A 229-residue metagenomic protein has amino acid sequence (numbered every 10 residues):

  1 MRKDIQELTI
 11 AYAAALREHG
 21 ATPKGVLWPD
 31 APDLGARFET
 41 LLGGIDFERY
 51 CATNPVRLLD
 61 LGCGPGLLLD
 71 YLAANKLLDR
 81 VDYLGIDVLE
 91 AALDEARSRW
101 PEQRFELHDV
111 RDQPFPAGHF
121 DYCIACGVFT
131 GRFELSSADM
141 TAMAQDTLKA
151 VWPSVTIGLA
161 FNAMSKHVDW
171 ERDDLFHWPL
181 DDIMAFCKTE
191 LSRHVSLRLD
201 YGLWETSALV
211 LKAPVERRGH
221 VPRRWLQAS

Functional and structural regions predicted by a protein language model:
M1-P23: N-terminal, positively charged/glycine-rich alpha-helical extensions of SAM-dependent methyltransferases
P32-T53, Y71: Conserved alpha-helix/loop element of class I SAM-dependent methyltransferases that forms part of the SAM/SAH-binding
L59, G66-L107, D112: Class I SAM-dependent methyltransferase SAM/SAH-binding core
F115-Y122: A short acidic, Gly/Pro-enriched loop at the edge of an enzyme's catalytic core that lines a small-molecule cofactor
Y122-S137: A short SAM/SAH-binding and catalytic strip from SAM-dependent methyltransferases
F129-G131, M164-D169: Short "lid" loop at the C-terminus of a central beta-strand within the Rossmann-like core of SAM-dependent
A142-I157: A short glycine-rich, Lys/Arg-flanked "PGG" loop and its adjoining helix->strand segment in the class I
E171-A228: Class I S-adenosyl-L-methionine
